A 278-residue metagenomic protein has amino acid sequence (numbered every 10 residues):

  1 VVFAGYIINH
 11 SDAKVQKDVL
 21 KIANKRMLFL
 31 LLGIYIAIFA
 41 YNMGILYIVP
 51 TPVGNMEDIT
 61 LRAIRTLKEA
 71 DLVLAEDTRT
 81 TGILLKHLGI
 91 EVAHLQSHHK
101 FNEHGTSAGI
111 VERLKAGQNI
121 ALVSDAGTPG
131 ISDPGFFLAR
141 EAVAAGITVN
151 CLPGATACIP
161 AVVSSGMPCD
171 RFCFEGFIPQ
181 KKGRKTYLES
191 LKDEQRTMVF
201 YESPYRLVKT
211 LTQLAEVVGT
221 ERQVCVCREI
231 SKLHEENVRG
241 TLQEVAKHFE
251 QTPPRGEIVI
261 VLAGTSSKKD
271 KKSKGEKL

Functional and structural regions predicted by a protein language model:
V1-A4, S11-N24, G33-F39: Short, low-complexity, charge-dense intrinsically disordered segments
N42-K100: Glycine-rich, flexible N-terminal cofactor/catalytic loop recognition
L67-V73, G146-N150, T197-M198: Short active-site oxyanion
H98-N102, I178-P179: Conserved helicase motor
S107-V149, T156: Glycine/small-residue-rich loop that forms an oxyanion/phosphate-binding "nest" at active or ligand-binding sites
F137-E194: Class I SAM-dependent methyltransferase SAM-binding "motif I" and its flanking Rossmann-like core
T197, Y201-L278: A contiguous loop/helix-start segment that scaffolds small-molecule binding in enzyme catalytic cores
